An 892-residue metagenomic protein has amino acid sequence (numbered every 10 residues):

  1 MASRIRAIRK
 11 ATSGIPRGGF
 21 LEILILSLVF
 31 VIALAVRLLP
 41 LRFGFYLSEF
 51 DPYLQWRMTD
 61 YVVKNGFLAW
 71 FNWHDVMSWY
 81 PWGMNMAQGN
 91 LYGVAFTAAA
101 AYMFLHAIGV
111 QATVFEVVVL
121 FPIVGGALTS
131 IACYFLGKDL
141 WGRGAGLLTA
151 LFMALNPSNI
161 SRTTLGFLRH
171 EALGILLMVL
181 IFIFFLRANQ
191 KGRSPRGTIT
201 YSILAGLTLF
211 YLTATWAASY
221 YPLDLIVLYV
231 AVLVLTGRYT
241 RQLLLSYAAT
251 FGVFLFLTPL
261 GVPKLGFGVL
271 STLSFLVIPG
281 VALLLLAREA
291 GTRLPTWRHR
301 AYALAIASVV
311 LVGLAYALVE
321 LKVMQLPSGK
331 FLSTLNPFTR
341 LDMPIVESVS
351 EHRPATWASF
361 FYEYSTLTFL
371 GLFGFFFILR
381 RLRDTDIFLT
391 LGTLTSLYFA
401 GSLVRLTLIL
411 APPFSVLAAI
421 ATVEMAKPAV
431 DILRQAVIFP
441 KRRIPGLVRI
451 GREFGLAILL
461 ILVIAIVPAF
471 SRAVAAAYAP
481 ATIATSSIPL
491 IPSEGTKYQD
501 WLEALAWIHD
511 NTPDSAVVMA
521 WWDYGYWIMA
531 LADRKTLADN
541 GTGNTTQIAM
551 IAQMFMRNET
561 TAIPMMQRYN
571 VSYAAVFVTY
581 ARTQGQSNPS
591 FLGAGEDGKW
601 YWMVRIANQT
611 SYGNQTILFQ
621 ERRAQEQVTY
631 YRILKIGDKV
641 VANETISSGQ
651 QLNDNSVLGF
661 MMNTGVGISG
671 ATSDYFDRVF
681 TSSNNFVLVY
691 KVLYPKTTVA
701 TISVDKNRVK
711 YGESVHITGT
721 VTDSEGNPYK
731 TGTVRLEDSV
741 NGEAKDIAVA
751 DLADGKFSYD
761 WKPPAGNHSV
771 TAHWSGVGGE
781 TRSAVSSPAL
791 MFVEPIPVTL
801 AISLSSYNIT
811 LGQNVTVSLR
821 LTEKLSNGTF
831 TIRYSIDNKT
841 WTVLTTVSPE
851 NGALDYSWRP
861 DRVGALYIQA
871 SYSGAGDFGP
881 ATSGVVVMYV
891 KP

Functional and structural regions predicted by a protein language model:
M1-L41, F50, C133, L147 (+5 more regions): Start-transfer (signal-anchor) and selected internal transmembrane alpha helices of multi-pass inner/ER membrane
A2-R9, I108, G125-I131, R434-T697: Extracytoplasmic
I15-R17, P195-R196, Y239-L245, L294-A303 (+2 more regions): Membrane-interface helix-loop-helix junctions at transmembrane boundaries of multi-pass membrane enzymes, predominantly
P16-P52, R57-M58, K64-W70, H74 (+4 more regions): Transmembrane signal-anchor helices characteristic of membrane glycosylation enzymes that use polyprenol
V29-V36, W70-S78, L120-D139, G144-R193 (+3 more regions): Membrane-embedded helix bundles of polyisoprenyl
M84-F96, A107-I131, T164-L168, A172: Loop-to-helix entry region of an early transmembrane alpha helix in multi-pass inner-membrane enzymes
S271-R288, Y302-D386: Alpha-helical transmembrane segments at the extracellular/periplasmic loop-to-helix junctions of multi-pass membrane
I387-T390, T395-R434, P440-R443, L456 (+1 more regions): Hydrophobic/aromatic-rich transmembrane helices and adjacent perimembrane loops
